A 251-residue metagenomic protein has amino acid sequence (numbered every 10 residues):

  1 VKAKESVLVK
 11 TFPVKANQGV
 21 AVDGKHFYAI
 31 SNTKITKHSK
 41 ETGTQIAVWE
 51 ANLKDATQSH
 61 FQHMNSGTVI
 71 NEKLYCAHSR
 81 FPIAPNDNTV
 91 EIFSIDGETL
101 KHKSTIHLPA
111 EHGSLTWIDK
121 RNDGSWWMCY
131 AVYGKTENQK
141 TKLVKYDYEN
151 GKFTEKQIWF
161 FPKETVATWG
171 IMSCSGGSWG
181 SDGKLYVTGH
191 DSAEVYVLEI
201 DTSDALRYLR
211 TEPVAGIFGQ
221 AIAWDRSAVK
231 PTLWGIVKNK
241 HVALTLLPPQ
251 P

Functional and structural regions predicted by a protein language model:
S6-V7, A47-H60, H102-G113, K152-M172 (+1 more regions): Surface-exposed loop and turn segments in beta-propeller and other repeat-based domains that flank or scaffold
V7-K34, H63-S66: Beta-strand-rich domains and repeat architectures in extracellular enzymes and scaffolds, especially beta-propellers
V14-A16, F61-H63, N86, H112-T116 (+2 more regions): Beta-rich catalytic cores
V22-G24, V69-N71, K120-D123, W179-D182 (+1 more regions): Residue-level detector of Asp-centered blade-edge/turn motifs that repeat once per structural unit in beta-propeller
H26-A29, K73-Y75, S125-C129, K184-V187 (+1 more regions): Conserved beta-propeller blade signature
K34-S39, I83-I92, K135-K145, S192-E199 (+1 more regions): Structural motif
T44-F81: Blade-loop segments of beta-propeller domains
D204-S227: Conserved blade-ending motifs and adjacent loop-strand segments that build the rim/top face of beta-propeller domains
